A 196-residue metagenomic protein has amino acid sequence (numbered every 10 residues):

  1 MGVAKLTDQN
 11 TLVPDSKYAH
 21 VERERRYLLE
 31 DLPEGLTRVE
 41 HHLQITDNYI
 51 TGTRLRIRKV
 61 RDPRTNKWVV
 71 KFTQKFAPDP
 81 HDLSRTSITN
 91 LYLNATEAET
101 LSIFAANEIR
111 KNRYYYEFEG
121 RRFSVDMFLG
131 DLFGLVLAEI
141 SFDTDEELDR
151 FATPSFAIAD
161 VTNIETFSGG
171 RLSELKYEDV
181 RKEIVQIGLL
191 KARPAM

Functional and structural regions predicted by a protein language model:
G2-M196: Phosphate-end processing signature that detects enzymes handling 5′-triphosphorylated RNA and polyphosphate
